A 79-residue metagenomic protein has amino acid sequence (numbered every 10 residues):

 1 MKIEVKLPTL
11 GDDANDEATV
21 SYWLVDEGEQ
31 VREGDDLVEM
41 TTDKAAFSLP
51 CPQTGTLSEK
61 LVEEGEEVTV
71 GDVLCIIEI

Functional and structural regions predicted by a protein language model:
M1-E39, S48, T54, K60-L61: Acidic, low-complexity mobile loops and tails
R32-P50, T69-I79: Short hydrophobic beta/alpha edge segments that flank linear recognition/processing sites
G55, K60-L74: PDZ-domain C-terminal substructure recognizer with occasional recognition of PDZ-binding tails
